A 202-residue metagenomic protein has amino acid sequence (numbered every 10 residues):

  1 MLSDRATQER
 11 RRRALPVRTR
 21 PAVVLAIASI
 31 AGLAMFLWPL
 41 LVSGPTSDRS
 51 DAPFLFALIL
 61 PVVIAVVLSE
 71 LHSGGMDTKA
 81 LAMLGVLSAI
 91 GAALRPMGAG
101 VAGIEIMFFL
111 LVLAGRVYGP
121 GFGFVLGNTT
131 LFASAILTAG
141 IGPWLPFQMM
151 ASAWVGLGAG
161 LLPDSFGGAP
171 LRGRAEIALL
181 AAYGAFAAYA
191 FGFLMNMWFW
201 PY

Functional and structural regions predicted by a protein language model:
D4-F54, G100, E105, I141 (+1 more regions): Membrane-embedded alpha-helical hairpins and interfacial helices in multi-pass inner-membrane proteins
P21-V24, M76-V86, M107-L110, F147-A151 (+1 more regions): Cytoplasmic-side transmembrane-helix entry/capping segments in multi-pass membrane proteins
S50-L60, L145-A151: Alpha-helical transmembrane segments of polytopic membrane proteins
L55, I59-L81, G85-S88: Helix-loop-helix hairpins and the membrane-proximal interhelical loops of multi-pass alpha-helical transport proteins
V66-L68, M107-G123, G158, L162: Generic transmembrane alpha-helix motif of multi-pass integral membrane proteins
D77-F108, V117: A glycine-rich, hydrophobic loop/mini-helix early in the fold
A93-M107, N128-L162: Interfacial aromatic-anchored transmembrane helix boundaries in multi-pass membrane proteins
G123-G127, L145, L180-G184: Alpha-helical transmembrane segments and their helix-entry boundary regions
